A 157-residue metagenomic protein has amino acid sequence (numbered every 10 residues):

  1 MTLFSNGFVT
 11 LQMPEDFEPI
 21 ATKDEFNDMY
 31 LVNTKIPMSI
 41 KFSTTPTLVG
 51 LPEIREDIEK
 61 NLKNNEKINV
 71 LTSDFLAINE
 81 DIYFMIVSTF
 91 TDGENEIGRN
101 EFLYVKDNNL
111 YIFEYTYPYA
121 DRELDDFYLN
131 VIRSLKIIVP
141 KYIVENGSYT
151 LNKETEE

Functional and structural regions predicted by a protein language model:
M1, F17-P19, I68, Y83 (+1 more regions): Short glycine-aromatic motifs
M1-T2, Y111: Short, compositionally biased strand/turn segments that nucleate or flank brief secondary-structure elements
L3, G7-E56: Secretory pathway targeting signatures of secreted, lumenal, and periplasmic proteins
Q12-D16, N33-P37, N79-D81, Y104-L110 (+1 more regions): Short, solvent-exposed coil/turn segments at beta-strand boundaries
E15-F17, F113-E157: Surface-exposed amphipathic alpha-helical segments
P19, I40-F42, M85-I86, I112-E114 (+1 more regions): Short hydrophobic/aromatic-rich beta-strand segments that constitute the beta-sheet cores of beta-sandwich/beta-barrel
T34-I36, S43-T47, F90-D92, K106-N108 (+1 more regions): Short, flexible beta-strand-to-coil junctions
I58-D107, N152-E157: Signature of long, low-cysteine stretches enriched in small and polar/charged residues
